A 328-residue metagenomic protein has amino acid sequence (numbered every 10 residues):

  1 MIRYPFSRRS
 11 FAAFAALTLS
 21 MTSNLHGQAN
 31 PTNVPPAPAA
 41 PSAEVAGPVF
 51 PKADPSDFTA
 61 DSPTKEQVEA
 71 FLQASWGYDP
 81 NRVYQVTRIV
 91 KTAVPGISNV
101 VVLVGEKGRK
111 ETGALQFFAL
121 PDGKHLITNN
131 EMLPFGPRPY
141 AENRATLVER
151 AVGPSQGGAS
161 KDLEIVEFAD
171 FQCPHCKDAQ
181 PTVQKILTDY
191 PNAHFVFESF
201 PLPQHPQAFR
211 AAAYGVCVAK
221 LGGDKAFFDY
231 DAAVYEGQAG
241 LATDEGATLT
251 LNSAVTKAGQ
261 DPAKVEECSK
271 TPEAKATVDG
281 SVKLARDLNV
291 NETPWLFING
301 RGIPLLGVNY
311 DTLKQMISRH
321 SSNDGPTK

Functional and structural regions predicted by a protein language model:
I2-A12: Bacterial N-terminal signal peptides that target proteins for export
I2-Y4, A29-A43, D57-D61, E69-F71 (+3 more regions): C-terminal cap of thioredoxin/glutaredoxin-like
F11-S23: Bacterial N-terminal signal peptides
E44-S56, A211-A212: Acidic/histidine-rich, surface-exposed loop or edge segments in extracytoplasmic proteins
P121-P154: A short, surface-exposed interaction/processing loop segment used at functional sites
L147-L163, L187: A short beta-strand-turn-helix
E164-T256, R286-N291, M316-K328: Structural alpha/beta surface segment adjacent to cysteine/selenocysteine redox centers across thiol/disulfide enzymes
